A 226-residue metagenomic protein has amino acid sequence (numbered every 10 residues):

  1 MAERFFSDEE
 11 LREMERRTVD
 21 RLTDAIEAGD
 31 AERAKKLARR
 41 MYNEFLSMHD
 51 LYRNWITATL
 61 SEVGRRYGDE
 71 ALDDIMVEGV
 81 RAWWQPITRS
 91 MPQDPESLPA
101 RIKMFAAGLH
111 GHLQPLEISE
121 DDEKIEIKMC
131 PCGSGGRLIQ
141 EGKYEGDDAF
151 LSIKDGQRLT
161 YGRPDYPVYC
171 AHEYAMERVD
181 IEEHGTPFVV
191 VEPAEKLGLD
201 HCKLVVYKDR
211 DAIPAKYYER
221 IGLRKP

Functional and structural regions predicted by a protein language model:
M1-R178, E182-P226: N-terminal accessory segment detector
